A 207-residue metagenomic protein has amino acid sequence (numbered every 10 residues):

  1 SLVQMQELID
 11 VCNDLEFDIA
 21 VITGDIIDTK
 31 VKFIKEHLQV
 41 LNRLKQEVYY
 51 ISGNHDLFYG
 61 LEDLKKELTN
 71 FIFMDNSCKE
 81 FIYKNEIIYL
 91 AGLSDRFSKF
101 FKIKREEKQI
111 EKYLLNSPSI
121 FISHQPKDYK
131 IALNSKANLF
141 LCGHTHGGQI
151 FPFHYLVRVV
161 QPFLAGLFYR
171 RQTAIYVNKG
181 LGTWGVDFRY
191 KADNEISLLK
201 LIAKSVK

Functional and structural regions predicted by a protein language model:
S1-K207: Soluble catalytic domains of enzymes that build or remodel membrane lipids, polysaccharides, and related
